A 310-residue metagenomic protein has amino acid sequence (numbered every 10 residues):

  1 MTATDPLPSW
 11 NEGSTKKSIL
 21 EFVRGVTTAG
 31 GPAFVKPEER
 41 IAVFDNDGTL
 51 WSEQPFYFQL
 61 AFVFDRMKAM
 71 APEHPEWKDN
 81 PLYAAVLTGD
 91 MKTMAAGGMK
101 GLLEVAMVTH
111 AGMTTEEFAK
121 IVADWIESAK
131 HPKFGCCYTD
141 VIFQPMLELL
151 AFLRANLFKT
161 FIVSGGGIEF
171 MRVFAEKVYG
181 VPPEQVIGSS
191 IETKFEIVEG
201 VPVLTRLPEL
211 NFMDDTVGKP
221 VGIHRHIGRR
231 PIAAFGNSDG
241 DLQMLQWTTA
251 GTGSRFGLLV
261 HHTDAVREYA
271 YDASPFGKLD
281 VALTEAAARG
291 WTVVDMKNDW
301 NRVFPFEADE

Functional and structural regions predicted by a protein language model:
T2-W10, S14-L20, R24, E39 (+1 more regions): C-terminal cap/substrate-recognition subdomain and adjoining C-terminal extension of metal-dependent phosphatase-like
A29: Active-site phosphate-binding and catalytic loops of NTP-dependent enzymes
P32-K36: Short loop/turn motifs at secondary-structure junctions and domain boundaries
P37-N46, W77-G89, F170: Acidic helix-start/capping segments at beta-turn-to-alpha-helix junctions
E39-P55, L245: Asp-based phosphoryl-transfer active-site loop
W51-E53, T93, K177, E184: Secretory-pathway/luminal and periplasmic proteins that interact with or process carbohydrate-rich
S52, Q59, F170-M171: Short catalytic/ligand-binding loop motif for oxyanion handling, primarily in non-cytosolic enzymes, centered on
P55-F56, A61-D140, Q144: A metal-dependent, Asp-based hydrolase signature
